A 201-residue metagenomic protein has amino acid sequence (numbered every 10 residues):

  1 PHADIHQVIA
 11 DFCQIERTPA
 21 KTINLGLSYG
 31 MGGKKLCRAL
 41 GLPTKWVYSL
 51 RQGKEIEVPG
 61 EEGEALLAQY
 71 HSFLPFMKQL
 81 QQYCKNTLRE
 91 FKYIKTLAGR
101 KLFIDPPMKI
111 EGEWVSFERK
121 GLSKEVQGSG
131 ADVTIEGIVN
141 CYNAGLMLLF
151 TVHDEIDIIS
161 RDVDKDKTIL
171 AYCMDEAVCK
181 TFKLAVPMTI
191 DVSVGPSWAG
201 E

Functional and structural regions predicted by a protein language model:
P1-E201: Conserved catalytic core of nucleotide polymerization and phosphodiester-bond processing enzymes
